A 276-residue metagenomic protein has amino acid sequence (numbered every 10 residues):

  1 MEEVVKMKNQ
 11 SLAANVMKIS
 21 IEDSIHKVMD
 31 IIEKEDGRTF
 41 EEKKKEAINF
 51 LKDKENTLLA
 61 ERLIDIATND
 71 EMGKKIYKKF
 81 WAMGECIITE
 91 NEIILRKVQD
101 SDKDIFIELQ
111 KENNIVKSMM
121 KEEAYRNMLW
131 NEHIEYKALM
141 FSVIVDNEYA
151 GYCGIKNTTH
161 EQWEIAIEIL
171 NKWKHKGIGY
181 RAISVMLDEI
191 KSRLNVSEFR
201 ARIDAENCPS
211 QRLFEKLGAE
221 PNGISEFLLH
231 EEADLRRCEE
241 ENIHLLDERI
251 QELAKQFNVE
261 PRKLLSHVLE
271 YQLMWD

Functional and structural regions predicted by a protein language model:
M1-K6, F80-W81: Short, Lys/Arg-enriched N-terminal segments with co-localized hydrophobic residues within the first ~10-30 amino acids
A13-S24, V28-I31: N-terminal acidic leader/helix
E33-K44, N56-A60: Charged, low-complexity interaction regions
T57-D70: Short, charged early-sequence alpha-helical segments and their helix-coil boundaries
E71-K103, I144-D276: Acyl-donor (CoA/ACP) binding surface of acyl/acetyltransferases
K103-I107, R126: An amphipathic alpha-helix signature
K111-N131: Conserved GNAT-fold acetyl-CoA-binding loop/helix
N131-S142, G151: A short helix-loop-beta-strand connector motif used in the catalytic cores of GNAT acetyltransferases and, in some
